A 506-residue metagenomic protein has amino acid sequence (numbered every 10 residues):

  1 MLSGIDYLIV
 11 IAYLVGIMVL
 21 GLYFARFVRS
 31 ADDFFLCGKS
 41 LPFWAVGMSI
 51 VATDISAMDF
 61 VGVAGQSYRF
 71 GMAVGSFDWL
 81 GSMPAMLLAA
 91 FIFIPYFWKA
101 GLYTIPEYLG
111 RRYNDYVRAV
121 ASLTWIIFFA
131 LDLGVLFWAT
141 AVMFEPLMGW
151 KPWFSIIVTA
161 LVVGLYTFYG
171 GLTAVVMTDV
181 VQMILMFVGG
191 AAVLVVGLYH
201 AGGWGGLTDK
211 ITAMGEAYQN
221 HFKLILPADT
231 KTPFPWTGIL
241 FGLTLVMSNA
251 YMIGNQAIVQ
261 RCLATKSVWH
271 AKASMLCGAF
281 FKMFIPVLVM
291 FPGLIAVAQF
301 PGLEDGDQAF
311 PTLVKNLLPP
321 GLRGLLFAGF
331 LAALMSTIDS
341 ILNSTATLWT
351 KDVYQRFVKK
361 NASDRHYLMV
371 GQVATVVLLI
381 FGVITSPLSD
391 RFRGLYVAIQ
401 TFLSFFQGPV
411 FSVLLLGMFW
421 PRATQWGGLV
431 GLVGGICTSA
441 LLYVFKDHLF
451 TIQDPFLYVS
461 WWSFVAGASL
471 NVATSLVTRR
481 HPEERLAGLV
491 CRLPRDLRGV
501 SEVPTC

Functional and structural regions predicted by a protein language model:
M1-C506: Membrane-embedded helix-loop-helix hairpins and adjacent transmembrane boundary segments in multi-pass transporters
